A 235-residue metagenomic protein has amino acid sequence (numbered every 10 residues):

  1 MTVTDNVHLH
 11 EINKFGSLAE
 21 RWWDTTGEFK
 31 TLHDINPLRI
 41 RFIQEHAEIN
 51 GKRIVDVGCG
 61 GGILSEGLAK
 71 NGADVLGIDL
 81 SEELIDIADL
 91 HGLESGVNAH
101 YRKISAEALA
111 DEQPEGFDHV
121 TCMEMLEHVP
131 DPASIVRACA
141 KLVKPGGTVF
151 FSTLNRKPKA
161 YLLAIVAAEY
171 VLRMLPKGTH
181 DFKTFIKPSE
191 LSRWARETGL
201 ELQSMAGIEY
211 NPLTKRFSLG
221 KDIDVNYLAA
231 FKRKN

Functional and structural regions predicted by a protein language model:
M1-W23: N-terminal, positively charged/glycine-rich alpha-helical extensions of SAM-dependent methyltransferases
H33-N50: Conserved alpha-helix/loop element of class I SAM-dependent methyltransferases that forms part of the SAM/SAH-binding
K52-G58: Conserved class I S-adenosyl-L-methionine
I63-A108: Class I SAM-dependent methyltransferase SAM/SAH-binding core
A110-H119: A short acidic, Gly/Pro-enriched loop at the edge of an enzyme's catalytic core that lines a small-molecule cofactor
A133-P145: A short glycine-rich, Lys/Arg-flanked "PGG" loop and its adjoining helix->strand segment in the class I
F150-L172: Conserved class I S-adenosyl-L-methionine
R173-E190: Acceptor-substrate binding/catalytic loop of class I
